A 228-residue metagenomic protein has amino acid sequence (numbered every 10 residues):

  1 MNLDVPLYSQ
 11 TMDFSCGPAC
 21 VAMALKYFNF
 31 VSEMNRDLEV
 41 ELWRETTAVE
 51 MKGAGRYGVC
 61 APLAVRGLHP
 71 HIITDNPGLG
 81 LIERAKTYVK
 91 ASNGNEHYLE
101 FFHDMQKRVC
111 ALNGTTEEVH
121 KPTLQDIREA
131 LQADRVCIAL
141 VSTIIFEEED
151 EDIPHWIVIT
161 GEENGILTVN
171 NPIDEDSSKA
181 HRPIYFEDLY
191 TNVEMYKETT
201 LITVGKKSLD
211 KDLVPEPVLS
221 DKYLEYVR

Functional and structural regions predicted by a protein language model:
M1-E117, K207-D210, P217-L224: Cysteine-nucleophile protease catalytic domains, especially the papain-like/related folds used in DUB/UBL proteases
H69, V136-C137, T199: A general structural signal for well-ordered secondary-structure junctions
H69-H71, H97, H103, H120 (+4 more regions): Histidine (H) residue identity feature
P70-I72, A139, V169: Generic structural hydrophobic/aromatic packing signal, biased to beta-strands
S92-L167: Active-site-adjacent substructure of cysteine-protease-like catalytic cores
E129-Q132, S142-R228: Noncatalytic regulatory segments and standalone regulatory/sensor domains
